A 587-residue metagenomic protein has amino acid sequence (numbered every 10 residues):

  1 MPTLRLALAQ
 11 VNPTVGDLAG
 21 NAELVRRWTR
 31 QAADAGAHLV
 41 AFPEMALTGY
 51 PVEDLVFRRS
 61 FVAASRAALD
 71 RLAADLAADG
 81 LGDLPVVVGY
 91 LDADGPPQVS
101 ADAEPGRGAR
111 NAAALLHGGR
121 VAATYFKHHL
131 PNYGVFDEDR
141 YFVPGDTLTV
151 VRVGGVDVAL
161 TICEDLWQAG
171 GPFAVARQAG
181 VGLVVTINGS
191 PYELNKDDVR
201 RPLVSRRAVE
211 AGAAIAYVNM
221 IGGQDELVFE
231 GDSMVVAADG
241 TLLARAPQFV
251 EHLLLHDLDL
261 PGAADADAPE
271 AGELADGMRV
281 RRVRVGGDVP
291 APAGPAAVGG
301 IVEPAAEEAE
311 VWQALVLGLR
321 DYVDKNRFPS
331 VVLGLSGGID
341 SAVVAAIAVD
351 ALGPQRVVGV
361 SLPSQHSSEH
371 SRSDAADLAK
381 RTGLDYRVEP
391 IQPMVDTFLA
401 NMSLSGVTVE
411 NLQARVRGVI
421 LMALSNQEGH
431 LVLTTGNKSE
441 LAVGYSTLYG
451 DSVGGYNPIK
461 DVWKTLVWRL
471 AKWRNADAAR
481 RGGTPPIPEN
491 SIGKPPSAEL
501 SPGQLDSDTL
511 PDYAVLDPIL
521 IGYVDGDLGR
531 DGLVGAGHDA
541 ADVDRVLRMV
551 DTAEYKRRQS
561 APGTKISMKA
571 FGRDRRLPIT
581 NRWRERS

Functional and structural regions predicted by a protein language model:
M1-G334, D350: Enzyme catalytic cores with a strong preference for nitrogen-chemistry domains
R152-G154, G212, A238, A264-S336 (+1 more regions): ATP/NTP-dependent adenylation/nucleotidyl-transfer catalytic domains that generate, transfer, or process NMP-activated
